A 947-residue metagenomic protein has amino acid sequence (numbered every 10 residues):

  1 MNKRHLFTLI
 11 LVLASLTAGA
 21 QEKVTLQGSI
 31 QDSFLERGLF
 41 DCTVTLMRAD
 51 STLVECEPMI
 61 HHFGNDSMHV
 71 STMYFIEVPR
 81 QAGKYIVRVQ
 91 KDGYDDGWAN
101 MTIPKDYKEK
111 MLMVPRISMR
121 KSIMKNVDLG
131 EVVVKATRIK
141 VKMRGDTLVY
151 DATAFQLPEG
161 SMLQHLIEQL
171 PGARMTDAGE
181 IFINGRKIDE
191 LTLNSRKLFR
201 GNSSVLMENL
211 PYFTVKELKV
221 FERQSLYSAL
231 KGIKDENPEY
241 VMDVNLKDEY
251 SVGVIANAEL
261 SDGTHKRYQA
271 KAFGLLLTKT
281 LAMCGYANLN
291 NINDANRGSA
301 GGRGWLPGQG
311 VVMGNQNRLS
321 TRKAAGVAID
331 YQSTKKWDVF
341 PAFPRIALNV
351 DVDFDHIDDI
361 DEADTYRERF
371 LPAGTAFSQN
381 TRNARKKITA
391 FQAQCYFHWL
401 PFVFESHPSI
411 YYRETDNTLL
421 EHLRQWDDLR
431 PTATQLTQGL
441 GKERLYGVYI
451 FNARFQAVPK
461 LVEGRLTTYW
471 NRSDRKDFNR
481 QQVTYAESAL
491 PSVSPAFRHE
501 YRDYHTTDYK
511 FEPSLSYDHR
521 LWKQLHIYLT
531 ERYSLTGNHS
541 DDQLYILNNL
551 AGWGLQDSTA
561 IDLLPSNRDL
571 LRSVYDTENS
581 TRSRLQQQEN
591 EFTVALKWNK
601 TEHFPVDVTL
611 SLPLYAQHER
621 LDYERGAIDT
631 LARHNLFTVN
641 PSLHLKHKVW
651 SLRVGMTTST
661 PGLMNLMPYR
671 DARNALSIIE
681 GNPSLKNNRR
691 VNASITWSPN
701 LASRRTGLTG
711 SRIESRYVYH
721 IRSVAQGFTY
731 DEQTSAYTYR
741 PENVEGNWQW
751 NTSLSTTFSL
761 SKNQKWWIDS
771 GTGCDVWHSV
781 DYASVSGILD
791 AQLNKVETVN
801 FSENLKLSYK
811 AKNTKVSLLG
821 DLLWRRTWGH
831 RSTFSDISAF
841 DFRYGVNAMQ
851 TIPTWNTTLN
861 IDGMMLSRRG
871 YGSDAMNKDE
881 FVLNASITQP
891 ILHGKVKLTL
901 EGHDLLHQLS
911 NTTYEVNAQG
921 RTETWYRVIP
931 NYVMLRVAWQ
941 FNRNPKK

Functional and structural regions predicted by a protein language model:
Q31, V44-M47, R88-D92, M111-T153 (+4 more regions): Short, acidic, small-residue-rich periplasmic hinge/interaction motif at the N-terminus of Gram-negative outer-membrane
S33, D50-S51, D66-S67, S118 (+5 more regions): Coil residues (strongly favoring Ser/Thr
F34-C56, M143: Short, ordered, surface-exposed loop/turn motifs in non-cytosolic proteins
S51-M73: Short, acidic Ser/Thr/Gly-rich low-complexity loop/linker segments typical of extracellular and cell-surface proteins
T52-L53, T72-F75, K84-T102: A short, solvent-exposed loop/turn motif at the edges and junctions of modular extracellular/periplasmic domains
T147-L170, A178, I183, L193-L198 (+1 more regions): Short, polar/charged loop or turn motifs at beta-strand boundaries
E180-S225, V241-L246, L281: Periplasmic plug
G201-S204, Q224-K266, T280-K947: Primarily recognizes Gram-negative and organellar outer-membrane beta-barrels
